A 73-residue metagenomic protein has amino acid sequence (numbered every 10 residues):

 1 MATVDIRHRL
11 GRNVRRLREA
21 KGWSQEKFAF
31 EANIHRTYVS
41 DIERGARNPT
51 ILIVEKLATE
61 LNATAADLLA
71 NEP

Functional and structural regions predicted by a protein language model:
M1-A20: A short, Lys/Arg-rich alpha-helix, primarily the initiator
V14, Q25, R36, I51-V54: Helix-turn-helix DNA-binding elements, focusing on the entry/boundary residues of the two helices that contact DNA
E19, F30, T59: Alpha-helical residues within the helix-turn-helix
G22-D41: Short alpha-helical DNA-recognition segment
R44: Recognition helix of helix-turn-helix DNA-binding domains
L52-D67: DNA major-groove recognition helix of helix-turn-helix/homeodomain DNA-binding modules
L69-P73: Short, charged recognition helix plus adjacent turn of helix-turn-helix-like nucleic-acid-binding domains
